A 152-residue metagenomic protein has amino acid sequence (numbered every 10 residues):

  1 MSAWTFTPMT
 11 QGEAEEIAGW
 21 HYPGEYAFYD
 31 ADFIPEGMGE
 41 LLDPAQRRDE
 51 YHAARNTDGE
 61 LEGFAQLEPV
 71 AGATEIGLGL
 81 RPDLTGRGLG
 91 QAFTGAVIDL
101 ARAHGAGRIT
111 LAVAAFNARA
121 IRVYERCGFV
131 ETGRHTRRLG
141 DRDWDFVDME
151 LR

Functional and structural regions predicted by a protein language model:
W4, P8-T85, T94, L100: Acetyl-CoA-dependent GNAT
Y29, A53, G88-L89, I109 (+2 more regions): Short linear functional motifs in flexible/disordered or boundary regions
A31-D32, T74, Q91, I109 (+2 more regions): Residue-level detector of alpha-helical recognition elements and their boundaries
L78-G95, H104, A115-R122, R126: Conserved glycine-rich acetyl-CoA-binding loop
L100-A106: A compact, surface-exposed functional segment
G107-T110, A114-R122, R126-C127, R134-R152: C-terminal "cap" of GNAT-fold acetyltransferases
